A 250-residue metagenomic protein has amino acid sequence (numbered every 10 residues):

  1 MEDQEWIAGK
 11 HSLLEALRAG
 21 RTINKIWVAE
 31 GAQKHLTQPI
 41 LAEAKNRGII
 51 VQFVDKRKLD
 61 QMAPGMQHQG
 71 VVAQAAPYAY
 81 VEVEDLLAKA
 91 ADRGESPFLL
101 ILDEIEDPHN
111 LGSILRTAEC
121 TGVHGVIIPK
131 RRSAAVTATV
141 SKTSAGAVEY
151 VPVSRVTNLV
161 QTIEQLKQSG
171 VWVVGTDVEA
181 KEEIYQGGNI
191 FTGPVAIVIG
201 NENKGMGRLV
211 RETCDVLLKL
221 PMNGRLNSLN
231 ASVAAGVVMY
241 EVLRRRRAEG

Functional and structural regions predicted by a protein language model:
M1-K89: N-terminal positively charged helical leader segments and presequences
L14, A19, K142-A147, R208-G250: Structured adenosyl-cofactor binding patch, chiefly the S-adenosyl-L-methionine
E15-T22, Q33, A88-K181: RNA substrate-binding interface of SAM-dependent RNA methyltransferases
E43-A44, H68-V72, K142-A147, F191-P194: Short, hinge-like loop/turn segments at secondary-structure boundaries
K45, I163-K167, L243: Surface-exposed amphipathic alpha-helices with a cationic face
D55, A76, D103, P129-K130 (+3 more regions): Short beta->alpha connector loops at strand-helix junctions that form conserved, small/polar/Pro-enriched
V174-L226, N230: Active-site/ligand-binding-proximal alpha/beta "capping" segment
